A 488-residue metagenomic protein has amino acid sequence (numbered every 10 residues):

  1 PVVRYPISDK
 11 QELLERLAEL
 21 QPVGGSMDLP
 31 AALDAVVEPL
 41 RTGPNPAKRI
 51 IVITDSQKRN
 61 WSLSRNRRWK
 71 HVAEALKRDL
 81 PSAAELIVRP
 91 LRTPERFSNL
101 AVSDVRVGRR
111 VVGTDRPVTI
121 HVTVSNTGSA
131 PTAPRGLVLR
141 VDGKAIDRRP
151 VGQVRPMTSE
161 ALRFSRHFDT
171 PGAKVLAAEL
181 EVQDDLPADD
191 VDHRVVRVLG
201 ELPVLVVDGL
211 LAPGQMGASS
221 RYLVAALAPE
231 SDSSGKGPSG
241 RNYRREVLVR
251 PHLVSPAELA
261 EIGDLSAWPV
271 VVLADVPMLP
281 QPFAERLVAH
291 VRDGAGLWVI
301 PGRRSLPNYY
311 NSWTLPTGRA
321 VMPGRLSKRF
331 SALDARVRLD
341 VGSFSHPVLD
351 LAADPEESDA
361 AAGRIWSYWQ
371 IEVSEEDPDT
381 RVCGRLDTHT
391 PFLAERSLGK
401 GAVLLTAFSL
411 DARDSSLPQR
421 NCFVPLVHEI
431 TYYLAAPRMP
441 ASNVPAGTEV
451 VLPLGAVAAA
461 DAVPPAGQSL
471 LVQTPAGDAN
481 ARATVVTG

Functional and structural regions predicted by a protein language model:
P1-G488: N-linked glycosylation sequons
